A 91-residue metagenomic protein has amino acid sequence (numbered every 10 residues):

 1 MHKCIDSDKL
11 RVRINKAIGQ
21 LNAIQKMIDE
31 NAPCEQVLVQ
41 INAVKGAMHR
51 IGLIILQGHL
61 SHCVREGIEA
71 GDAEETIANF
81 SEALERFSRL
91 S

Functional and structural regions predicted by a protein language model:
M1-S91: Solvent-exposed interaction patches of small proteins and small membrane subunits
